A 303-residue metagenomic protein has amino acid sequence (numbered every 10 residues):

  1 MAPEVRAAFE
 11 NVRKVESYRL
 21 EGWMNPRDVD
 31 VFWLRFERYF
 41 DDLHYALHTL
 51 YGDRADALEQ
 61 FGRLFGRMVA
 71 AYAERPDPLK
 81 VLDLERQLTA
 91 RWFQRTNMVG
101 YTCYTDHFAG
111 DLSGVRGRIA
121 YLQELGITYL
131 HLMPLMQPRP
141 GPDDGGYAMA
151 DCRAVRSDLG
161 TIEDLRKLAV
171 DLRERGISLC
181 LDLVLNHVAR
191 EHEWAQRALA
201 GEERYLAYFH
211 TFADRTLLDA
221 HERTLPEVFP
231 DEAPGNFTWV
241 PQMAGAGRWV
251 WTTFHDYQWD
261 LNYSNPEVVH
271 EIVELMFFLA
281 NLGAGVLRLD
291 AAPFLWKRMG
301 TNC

Functional and structural regions predicted by a protein language model:
M1-N265, V269-H270, N281, A292-C303: Acidic/aromatic-lined carbohydrate-recognition and catalytic surfaces of CAZymes acting on diverse glycans
L279-A280, G285-L289: Active-site regions of oxyanion-processing enzymes, predominantly non-cytosolic
